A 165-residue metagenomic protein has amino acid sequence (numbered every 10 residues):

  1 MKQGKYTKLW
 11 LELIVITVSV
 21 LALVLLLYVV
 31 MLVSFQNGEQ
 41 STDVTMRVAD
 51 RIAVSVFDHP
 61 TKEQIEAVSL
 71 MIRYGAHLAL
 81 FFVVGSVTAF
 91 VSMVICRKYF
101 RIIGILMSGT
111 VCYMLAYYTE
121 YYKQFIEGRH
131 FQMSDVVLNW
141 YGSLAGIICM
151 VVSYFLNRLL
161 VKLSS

Functional and structural regions predicted by a protein language model:
K2, V161-S165: Short, charged juxtamembrane terminal tails flanking transmembrane helices
K2-S86: "…centered on the first transmembrane helix and the immediately adjacent amphipathic helix/loop
L27-F35, T110-E120: Aromatic-anchored segments of alpha-helical transmembrane domains
Q36-N37, R97, E127, Y154: Short helix-capping/hinge motifs at transmembrane helix termini and TM-loop junctions
L80-C96, Y141-N157: Membrane-interfacial alpha-helical segments at the cytosolic side of multi-pass membrane proteins
C96-V111: Internal alpha-helical transmembrane segments of multi-pass membrane proteins
A116-Y141: Interfacial helix-loop-helix junctions of multi-pass membrane proteins
